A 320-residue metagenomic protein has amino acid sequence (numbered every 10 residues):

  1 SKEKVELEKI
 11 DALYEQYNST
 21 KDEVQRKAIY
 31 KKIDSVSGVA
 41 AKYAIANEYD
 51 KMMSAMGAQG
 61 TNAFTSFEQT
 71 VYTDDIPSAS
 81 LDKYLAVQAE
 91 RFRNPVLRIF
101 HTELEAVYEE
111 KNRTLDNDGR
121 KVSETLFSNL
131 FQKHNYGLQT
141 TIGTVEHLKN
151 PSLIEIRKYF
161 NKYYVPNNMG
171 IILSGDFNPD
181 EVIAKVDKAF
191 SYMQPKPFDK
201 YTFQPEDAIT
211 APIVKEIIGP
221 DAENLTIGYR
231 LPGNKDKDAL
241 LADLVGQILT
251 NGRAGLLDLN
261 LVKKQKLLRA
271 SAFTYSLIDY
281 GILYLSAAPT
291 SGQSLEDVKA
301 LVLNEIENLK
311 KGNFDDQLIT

Functional and structural regions predicted by a protein language model:
S1-E90, K121-E146, N168-S174, E223-G233 (+1 more regions): M16 family metallopeptidases and their MPP-like homologs
S1-K2, I227, K237-L249, L257-L259: Active/ligand-binding-proximal structured segments within catalytic/core domains that scaffold catalytic residues
I33, V96-N112, N178, F198-A211 (+3 more regions): Acidic/histidine-enriched alpha-helical segments
N62-F64, F160-Y163, E206, I217-G219 (+1 more regions): Replace "in large, NTP-powered and nucleic-acid-processing enzymes" with "in large, NTP-powered factors and other
P95-R98, L115-D116, Q132-G137, T141 (+2 more regions): An aromatic/glycine/proline-enriched structural segment found at the starts of mature extracellular/organellar domains
L148-S152: Short, charged, amphipathic alpha-helices and their helix-cap/turn boundaries
